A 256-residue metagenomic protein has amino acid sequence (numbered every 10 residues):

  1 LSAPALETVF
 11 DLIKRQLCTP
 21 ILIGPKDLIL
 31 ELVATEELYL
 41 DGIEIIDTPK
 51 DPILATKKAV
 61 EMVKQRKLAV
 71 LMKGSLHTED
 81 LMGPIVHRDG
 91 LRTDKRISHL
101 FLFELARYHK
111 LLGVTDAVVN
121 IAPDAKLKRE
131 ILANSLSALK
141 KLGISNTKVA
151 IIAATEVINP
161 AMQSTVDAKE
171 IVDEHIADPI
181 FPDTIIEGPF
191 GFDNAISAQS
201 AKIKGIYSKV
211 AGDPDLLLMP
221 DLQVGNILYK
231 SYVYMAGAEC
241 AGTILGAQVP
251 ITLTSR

Functional and structural regions predicted by a protein language model:
L1-R256: Anion-binding alpha/beta catalytic cores of soluble intermediary-metabolism enzymes, centered on
